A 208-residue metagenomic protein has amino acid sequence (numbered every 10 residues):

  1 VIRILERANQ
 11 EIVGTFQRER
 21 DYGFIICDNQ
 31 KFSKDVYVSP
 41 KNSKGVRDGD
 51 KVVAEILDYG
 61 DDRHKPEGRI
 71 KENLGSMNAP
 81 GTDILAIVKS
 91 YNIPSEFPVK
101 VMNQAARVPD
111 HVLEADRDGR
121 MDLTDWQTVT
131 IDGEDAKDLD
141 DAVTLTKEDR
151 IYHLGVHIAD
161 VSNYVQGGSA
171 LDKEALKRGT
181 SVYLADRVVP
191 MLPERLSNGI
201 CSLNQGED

Functional and structural regions predicted by a protein language model:
V1-G155, S162-E207: Charge-lined substrate channels and their catalytic hotspots, especially those that engage the 3′ end of RNA
